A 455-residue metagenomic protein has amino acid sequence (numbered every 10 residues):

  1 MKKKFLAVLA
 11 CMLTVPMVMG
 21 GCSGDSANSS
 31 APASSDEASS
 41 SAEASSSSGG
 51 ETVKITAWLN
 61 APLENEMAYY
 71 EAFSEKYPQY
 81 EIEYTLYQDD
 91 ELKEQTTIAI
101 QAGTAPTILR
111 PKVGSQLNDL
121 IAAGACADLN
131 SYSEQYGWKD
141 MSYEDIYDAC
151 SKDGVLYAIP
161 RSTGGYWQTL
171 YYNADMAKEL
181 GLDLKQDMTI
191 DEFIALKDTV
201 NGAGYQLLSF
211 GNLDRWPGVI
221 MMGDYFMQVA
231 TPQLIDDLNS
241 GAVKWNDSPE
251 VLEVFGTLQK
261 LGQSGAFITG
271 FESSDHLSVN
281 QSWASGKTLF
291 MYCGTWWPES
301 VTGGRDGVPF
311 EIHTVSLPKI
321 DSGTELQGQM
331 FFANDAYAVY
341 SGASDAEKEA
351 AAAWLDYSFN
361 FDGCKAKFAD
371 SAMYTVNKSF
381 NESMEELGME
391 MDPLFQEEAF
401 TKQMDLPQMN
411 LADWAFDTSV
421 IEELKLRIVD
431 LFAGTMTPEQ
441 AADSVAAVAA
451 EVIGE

Functional and structural regions predicted by a protein language model:
A7-V8, C22-A123, Y132-W138, S322-T324 (+5 more regions): Conserved N-terminal structural module of periplasmic/extracytoplasmic solute-binding proteins
E75-K76, A102, S264, G304-A372: Extracytoplasmic/periplasmic substrate-recognition and gating elements
I98-A99, T107, K139-M176, Q206-L207 (+2 more regions): A structural signal for short loop-to-beta-strand junctions that line the ligand-binding cleft of periplasmic/secreted
K112-T169, I194, M221, E311-L317 (+1 more regions): Hinge/lid segment of periplasmic solute-binding proteins
N130-S142, Q186, V229-E253, G303-G307 (+3 more regions): Short, solvent-exposed loop/beta-turn-alpha elements that line the ligand-binding surface or hinge of extracytoplasmic
K152-T163, Q168, I194-V243: Extracytoplasmic/periplasmic solute-binding protein
L196-T199, S240-E272: Glycine-centered hinge/linker elements that transmit conformational signals in sensory and ligand-binding systems
F331, Y374-T375, S379, L394-A449 (+1 more regions): C-terminal capping/gating helix-and-loop segments adjacent to ligand/active sites or protein-protein/ligand interfaces
